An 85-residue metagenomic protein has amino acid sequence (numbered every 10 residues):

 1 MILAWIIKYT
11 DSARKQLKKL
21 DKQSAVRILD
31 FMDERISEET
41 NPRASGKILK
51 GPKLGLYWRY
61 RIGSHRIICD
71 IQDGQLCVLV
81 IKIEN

Functional and structural regions predicted by a protein language model:
M1-I6, D11, K15-K19, V26 (+3 more regions): Enriched for short, Lys/Arg-rich terminal
K19-K22, I36-S37: Residues in soluble alpha-helical coiled-coils and helical-bundle/repeat scaffolds
E34-R59: A short, surface-exposed loop/turn module that caps and links secondary-structure elements
